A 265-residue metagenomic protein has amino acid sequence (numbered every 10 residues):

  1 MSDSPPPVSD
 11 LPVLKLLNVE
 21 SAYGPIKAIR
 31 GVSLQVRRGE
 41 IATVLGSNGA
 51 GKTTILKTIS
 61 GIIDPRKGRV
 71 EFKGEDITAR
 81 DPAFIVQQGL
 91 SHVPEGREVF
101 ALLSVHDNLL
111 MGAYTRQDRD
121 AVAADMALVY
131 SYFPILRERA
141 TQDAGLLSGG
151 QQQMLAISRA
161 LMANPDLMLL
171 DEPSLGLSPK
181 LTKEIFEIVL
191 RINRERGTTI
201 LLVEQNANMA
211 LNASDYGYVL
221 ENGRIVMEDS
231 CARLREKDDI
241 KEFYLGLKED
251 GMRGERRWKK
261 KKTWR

Functional and structural regions predicted by a protein language model:
L45-S47: The feature captures the beta-strand-to-loop junction immediately N-terminal to the Walker
S60: Helix-to-loop junction immediately C-terminal to a conserved catalytic motif
G68-E75, Q88, V122-M126: Conserved ABC transporter NBD signature motif
D143-L147: Conserved ABC ATPase signature
A160-L161: ABC ATPase C-loop
K183-G197: Helical segment within the ABC ATPase nucleotide-binding domain
G246-R265: ABC ATPase nucleotide-binding domains
